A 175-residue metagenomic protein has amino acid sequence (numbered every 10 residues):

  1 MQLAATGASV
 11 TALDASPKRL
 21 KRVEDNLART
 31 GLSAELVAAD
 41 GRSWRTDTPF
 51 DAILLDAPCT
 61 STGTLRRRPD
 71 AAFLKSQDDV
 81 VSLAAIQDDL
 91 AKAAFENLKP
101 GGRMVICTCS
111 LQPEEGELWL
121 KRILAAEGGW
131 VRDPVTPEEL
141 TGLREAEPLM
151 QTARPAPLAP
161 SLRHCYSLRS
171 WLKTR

Functional and structural regions predicted by a protein language model:
M1-R175: S-adenosylmethionine
